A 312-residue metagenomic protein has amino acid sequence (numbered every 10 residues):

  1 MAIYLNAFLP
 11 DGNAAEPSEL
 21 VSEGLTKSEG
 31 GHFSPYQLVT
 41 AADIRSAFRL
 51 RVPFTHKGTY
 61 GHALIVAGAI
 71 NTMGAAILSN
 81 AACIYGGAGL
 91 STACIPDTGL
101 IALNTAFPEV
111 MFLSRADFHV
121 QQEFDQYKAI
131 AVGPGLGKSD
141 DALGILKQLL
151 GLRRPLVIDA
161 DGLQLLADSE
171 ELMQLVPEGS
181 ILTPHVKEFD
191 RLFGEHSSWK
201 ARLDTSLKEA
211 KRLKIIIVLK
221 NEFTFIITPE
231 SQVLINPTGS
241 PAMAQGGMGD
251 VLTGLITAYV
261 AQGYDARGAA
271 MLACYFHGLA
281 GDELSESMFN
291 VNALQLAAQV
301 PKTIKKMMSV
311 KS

Functional and structural regions predicted by a protein language model:
M1-P155, Q164-I181, V186, D190-S312: Small-residue (G/A/S/T)-rich helix-start motifs and N-terminal tracts that mark the onset
